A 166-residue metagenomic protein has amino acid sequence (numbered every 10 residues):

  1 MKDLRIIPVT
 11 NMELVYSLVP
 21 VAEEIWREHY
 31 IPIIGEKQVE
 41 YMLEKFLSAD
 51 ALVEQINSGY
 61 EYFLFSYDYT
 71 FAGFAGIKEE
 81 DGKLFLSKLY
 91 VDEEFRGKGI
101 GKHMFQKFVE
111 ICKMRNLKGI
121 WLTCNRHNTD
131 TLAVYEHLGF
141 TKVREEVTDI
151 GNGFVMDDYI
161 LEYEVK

Functional and structural regions predicted by a protein language model:
D3-E94, F105-K107, I111, R115 (+2 more regions): Acetyl-CoA-dependent GNAT
V91, N125-R126: Short amphipathic helical patch at the helix-1/turn junction of helix-turn-helix
F95-K98, G151: Glycine-rich phosphate-binding loop
K98, R115-K118: Short coil/turn segments at alpha/beta junctions that flank glycine-rich nucleotide-binding fingerprints
K102: Residues forming the Rossmann-fold NAD(P)(H) cofactor-binding site
W121-N125, T141-D158: Conserved catalytic-core motifs of GNAT/GCN5-like acyltransferases
Y135, F140: Conserved active-site tyrosine of GNAT-family acetyltransferases
